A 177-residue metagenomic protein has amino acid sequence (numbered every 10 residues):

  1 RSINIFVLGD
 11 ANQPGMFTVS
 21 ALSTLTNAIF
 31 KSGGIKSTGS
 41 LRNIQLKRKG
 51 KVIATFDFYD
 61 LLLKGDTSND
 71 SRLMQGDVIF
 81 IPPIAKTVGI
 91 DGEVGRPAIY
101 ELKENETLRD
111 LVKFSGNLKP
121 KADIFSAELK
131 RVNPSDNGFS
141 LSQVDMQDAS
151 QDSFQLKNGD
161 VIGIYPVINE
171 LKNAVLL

Functional and structural regions predicted by a protein language model:
R1-L177: Ser/Thr/Pro/Gly-biased, low-complexity, turn-/loop-rich segments that often occur immediately after N-terminal
